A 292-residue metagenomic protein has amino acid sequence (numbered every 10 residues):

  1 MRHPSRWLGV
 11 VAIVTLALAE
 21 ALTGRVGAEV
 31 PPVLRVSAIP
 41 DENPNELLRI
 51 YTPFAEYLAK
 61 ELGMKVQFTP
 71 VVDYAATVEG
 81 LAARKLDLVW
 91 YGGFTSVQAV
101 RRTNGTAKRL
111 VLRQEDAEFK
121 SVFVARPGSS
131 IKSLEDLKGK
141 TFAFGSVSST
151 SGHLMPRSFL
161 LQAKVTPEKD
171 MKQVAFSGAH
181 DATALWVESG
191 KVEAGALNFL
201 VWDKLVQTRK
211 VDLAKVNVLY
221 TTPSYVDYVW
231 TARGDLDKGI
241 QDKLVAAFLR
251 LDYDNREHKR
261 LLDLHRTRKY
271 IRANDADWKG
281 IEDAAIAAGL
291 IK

Functional and structural regions predicted by a protein language model:
M1-V11: Bacterial N-terminal signal peptides that target proteins for export
G9-A21: Bacterial N-terminal signal peptides
L22-A28: Sec/Tat signal peptide C-region and signal peptidase I cleavage site
E29-A38, E42-P53, Y225, T231-K292: An extracytoplasmic/periplasmic, membrane-proximal ligand-sensing/linker region
E29-T95: Extracytoplasmic small-molecule ligand-binding "clamshell" domains of the periplasmic binding protein/Venus flytrap
A75-V89, R102-T103, E135, A179-L200: Short helices/loops that flank or line small-molecule/ion binding pockets
L110-S133, W230-R233: Hydrophobic/proline-rich hinge and linker segments of small-molecule sensing/allosteric domains, predominantly
S129, K140-G239: Pocket-lining segment of extracytoplasmic ligand-binding domains
